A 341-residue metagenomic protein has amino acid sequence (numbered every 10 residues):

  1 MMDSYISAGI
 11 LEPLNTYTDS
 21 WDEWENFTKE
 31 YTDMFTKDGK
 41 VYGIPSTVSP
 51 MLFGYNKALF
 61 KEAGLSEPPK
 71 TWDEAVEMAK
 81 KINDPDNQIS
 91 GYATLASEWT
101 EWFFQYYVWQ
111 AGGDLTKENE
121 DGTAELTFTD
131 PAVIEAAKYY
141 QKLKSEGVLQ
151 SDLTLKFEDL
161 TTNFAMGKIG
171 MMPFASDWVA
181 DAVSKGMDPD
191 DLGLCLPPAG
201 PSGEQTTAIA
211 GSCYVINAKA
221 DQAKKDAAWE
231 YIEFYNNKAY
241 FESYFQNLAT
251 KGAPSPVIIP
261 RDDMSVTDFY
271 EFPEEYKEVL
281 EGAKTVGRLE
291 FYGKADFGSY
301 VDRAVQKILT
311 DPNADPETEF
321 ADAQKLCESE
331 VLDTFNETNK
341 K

Functional and structural regions predicted by a protein language model:
M1, F157, F174-V179, A210-S212: Beta->alpha turn/N-cap motifs
M1-F27, M34, A58-K70, T161-N163 (+4 more regions): Extracytoplasmic "Venus flytrap"/periplasmic binding protein-like
M1-M51, K70, V76, F103-Y107 (+4 more regions): Hinge/lid segment of periplasmic solute-binding proteins
T32-D33, C195-L196, Q246-K307, D333 (+1 more regions): Long, aromatic- and glycine/proline-rich binding clefts that accommodate carbohydrate-like moieties
K37-S46, M51, V76-E125, Q141 (+1 more regions): Extracytoplasmic/periplasmic solute-binding protein
E62-A63, I134, K138, K142-L149 (+3 more regions): Extracytoplasmic/periplasmic substrate-recognition and gating elements
K70-E77, D152-M166: Short helix-initiation/N-cap motifs at beta->coil->alpha
M78-A79, D121-L153: Glycine-centered hinge/linker elements that transmit conformational signals in sensory and ligand-binding systems
